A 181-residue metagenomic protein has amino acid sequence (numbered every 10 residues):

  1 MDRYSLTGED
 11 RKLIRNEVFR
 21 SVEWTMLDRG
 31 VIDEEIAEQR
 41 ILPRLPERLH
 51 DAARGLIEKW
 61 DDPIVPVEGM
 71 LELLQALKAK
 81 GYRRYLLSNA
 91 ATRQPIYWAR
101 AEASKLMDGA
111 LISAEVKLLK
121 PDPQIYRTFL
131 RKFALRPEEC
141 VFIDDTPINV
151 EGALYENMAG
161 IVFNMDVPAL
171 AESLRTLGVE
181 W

Functional and structural regions predicted by a protein language model:
M1, V18, A37-L42, I57-W60 (+2 more regions): Hydrophobic alpha-helical core bundles mediating ligand binding, dimerization, or RNAP-core interactions
M1-F19, R48, Y155, P168 (+1 more regions): Active-site neighborhood of HAD-like aspartate-dependent phosphohydrolases
M1-R3, R11-N16, E23-M26, L56-E68: Helical cap/lid subdomains and adjacent loops of hydrolase enzymes that gate the active-site channel and determine
V22-L27, Q94-I96: A short acidic, helix-capping loop that chelates divalent metal ions and anchors anionic groups
W24-L56: A metal-dependent, Asp-based hydrolase signature
H50-Y85, P123, P168: Short, acidic loop-to-helix structural element flanking the phosphoryl-transfer center in phosphate-processing enzymes
Q75, A91-W181: Asp-based, Mg2+/Mn2+-dependent phosphohydrolase catalytic module
S88: Conserved phosphate-coupling serine/threonine residues in phosphotransfer and NTP-handling enzymes
